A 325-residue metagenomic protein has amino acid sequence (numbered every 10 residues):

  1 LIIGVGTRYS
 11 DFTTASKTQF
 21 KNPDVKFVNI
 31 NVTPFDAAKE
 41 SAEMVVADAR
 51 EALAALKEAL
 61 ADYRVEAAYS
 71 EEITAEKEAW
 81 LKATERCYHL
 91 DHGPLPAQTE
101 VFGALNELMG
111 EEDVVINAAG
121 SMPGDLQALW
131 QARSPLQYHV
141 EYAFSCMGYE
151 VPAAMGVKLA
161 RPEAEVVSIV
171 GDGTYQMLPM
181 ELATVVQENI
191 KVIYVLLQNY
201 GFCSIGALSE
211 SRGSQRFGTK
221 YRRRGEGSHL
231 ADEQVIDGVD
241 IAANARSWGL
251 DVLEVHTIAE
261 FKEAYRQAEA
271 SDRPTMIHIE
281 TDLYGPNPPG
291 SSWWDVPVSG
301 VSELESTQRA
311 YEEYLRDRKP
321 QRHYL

Functional and structural regions predicted by a protein language model:
L1, V114, T275-M276: Short, Asp-centered acidic motifs that coordinate Mg2+ and/or phosphate in catalytic or ligand-binding sites
L1-A75, P179, S209, E269: Glycine-rich, acidic loop regions that bind phosphate or pyrophosphate groups
G4-V5, N29, V115-A119, H139-V140 (+2 more regions): General beta-strand structural signal in soluble alpha/beta enzymes
G6-Y9, L53-R64, K77, L81-T84 (+6 more regions): Structural signal for hydrophobic packing residues in well-ordered secondary-structure cores of soluble enzyme domains
Y9, P94-T99, T174-M177, I258: Active-site glycine- and acidic-residue-rich loops that bind and position anionic ligands or nucleotide-like cofactors
A37-A38, M44-V46, L53-A54, G124-L325: Thiamine diphosphate
A68-E72, A118-A119, I279-E280: Short coil/turn segments at secondary-structure boundaries
K77-A153, V157-K158: Active-site diphosphate/adenylate-binding microenvironment
